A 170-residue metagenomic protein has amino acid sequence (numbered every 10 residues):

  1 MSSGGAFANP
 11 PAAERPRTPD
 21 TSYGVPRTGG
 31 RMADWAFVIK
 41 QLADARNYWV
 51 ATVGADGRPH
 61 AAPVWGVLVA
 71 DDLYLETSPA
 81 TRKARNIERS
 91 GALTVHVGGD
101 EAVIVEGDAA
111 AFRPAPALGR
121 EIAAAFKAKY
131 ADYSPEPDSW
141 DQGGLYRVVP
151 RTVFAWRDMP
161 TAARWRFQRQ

Functional and structural regions predicted by a protein language model:
S2-R31, E101-Q170: Charged, gly/pro-rich active-site loop segments
Y23-Y48: Short, basic/aromatic recognition patches
D34-F37, A61-A62, A80, Y133-S134: A generic local structural motif
V38-I39, A84, A123: Short amphipathic alpha-helical segments and helix-helix/interface helices
L42-A43, E88-R89, K127: Alpha-helix boundary recognition
A45-P79, R85-I87, L93-V97, I104-E106: Short beta-strand segments
R46-N47, A92, A131, V153: Generic structural signal for secondary-structure transition and capping sites
V69-A70, R82-R85, F112-P114, R164-W165: A short local loop/turn or secondary-structure capping micro-motif enriched for an aromatic residue
